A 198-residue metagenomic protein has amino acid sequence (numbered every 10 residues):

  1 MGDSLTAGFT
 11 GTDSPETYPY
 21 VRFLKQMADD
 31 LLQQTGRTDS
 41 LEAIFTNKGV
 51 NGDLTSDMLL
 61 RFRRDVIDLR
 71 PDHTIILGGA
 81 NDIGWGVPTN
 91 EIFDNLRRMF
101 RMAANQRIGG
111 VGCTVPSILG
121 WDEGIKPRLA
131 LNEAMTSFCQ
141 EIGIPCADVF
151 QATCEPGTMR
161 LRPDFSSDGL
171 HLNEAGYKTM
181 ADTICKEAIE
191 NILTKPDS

Functional and structural regions predicted by a protein language model:
M1-G2, L77, G112, C146: Generic enzyme active-site microenvironment
M1-K48, R63-R70: Serine-esterase "nucleophile elbow" of acetyl-processing enzymes
S4-A7, V50-S56, A80-G84, P116-G120 (+1 more regions): Solvent-exposed loop/turn segments at secondary-structure junctions within structured extracellular/periplasmic domains
T10-P15, G86-N90, D122-K126: Short, solvent-exposed loop/turn segments at secondary-structure boundaries
F23-L31, D65, R98, M102 (+5 more regions): Alpha-helical structural signal in soluble globular domains
D39-L69, T74, N81-V111: Internal alpha/beta domain cores that form substrate/cofactor-binding pockets in large enzymes and binding proteins
L77-N81, R97-E133, P156-G157: Active-site segments of SGNH/GDSL-like serine hydrolases that catalyze O-acetyl group transfer/hydrolysis on lipids
S117-S198: Catalytic His-Asp segment of secreted/periplasmic serine-dependent ester chemistry enzymes
